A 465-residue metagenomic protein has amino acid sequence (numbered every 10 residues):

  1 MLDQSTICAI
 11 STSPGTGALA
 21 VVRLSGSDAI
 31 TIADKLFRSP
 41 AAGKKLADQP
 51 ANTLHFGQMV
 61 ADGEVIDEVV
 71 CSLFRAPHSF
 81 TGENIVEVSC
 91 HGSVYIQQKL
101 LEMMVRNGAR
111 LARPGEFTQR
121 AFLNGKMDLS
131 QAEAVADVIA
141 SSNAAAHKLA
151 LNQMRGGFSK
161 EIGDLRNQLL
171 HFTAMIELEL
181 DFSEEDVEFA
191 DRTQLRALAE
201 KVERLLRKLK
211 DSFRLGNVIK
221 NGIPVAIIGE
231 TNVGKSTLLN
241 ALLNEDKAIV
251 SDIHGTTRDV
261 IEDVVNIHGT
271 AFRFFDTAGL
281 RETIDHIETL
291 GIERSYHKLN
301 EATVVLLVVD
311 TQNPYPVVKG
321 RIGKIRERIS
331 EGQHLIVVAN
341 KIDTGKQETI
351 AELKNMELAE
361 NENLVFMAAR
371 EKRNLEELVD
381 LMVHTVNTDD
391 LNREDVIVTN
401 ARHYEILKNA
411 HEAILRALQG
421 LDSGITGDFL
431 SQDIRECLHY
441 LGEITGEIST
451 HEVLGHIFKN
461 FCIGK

Functional and structural regions predicted by a protein language model:
M1-K148, N152, G156, R328-I329 (+1 more regions): A glycine-rich (often HGG/GG-containing) alpha/beta subdomain
L2-I10, P14, H147-N266, T283-D285 (+3 more regions): C-terminal-of-GTPase-core extension/linker across diverse P-loop GTPases
R23, L239, D276: Short, acidic/hydrophobic/Gly-rich beta-strand patch recurrent on exposed beta strands that often constitutes part
H55-D67, C71-R75, G255-T283: Switch I (G2) and immediately adjacent beta-strands of P-loop GTPase domains
R110, A271-R273, N363: Conserved beta-strand segments of alpha/beta enzyme cores
G125, N232, D276: Conserved G/P- and acidic residue-centered "switch" motifs that form tight phosphate/ATP-binding loops in soluble
I253-G255, T270, T277, E293-Y296 (+1 more regions): Helical hairpin unit composed of two closely spaced alpha helices linked by a short loop
T289: Cytosolic ligand/metal-binding cores
